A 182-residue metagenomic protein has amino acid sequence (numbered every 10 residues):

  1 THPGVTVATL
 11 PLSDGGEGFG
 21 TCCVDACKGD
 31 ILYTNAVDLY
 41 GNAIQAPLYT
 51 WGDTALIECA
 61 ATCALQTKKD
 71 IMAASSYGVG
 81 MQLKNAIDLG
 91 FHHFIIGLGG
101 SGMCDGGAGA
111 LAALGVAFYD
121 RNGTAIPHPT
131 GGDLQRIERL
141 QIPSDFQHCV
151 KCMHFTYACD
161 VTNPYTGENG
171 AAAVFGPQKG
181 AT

Functional and structural regions predicted by a protein language model:
H2, L32-A36, G80-Q82, D120-N122 (+1 more regions): Glycine-rich loops and low-complexity Gly/Arg-rich segments that provide flexible linkers or classic glycine-based
H2-Q66, F155-Y165, A172: Glycine-rich nucleotide/cofactor/substrate-binding loop typically near the N-terminus or early in the first domain
P11, G15, I71-S75, Q178-A181: Catalytic cores of large soluble enzymes that bind and process phosphate-bearing ligands
S13-G15, L98-G106, N163: Gly/Ser/Thr-rich loops at beta-strand to alpha-helix junctions that form or flank small-molecule/cofactor-binding
G20-T21, G106-L111, G115, T166-A171: Short acidic, glycine/serine/threonine-rich loops at helix termini
A43-G97, G102: Hydrophobic alpha-helical hairpins/lids featuring a short glycine-rich hinge
A74-K84, D88-I95, G102-H154: Glycine/threonine-rich beta-strand-loop-alpha-helix active-site module that forms ligand/phosphate-binding
G132-Q147, A158-G180: A structural signal for small-residue-enriched, beta-sheet-centric alpha/beta enzyme cores and oligomeric scaffold folds
